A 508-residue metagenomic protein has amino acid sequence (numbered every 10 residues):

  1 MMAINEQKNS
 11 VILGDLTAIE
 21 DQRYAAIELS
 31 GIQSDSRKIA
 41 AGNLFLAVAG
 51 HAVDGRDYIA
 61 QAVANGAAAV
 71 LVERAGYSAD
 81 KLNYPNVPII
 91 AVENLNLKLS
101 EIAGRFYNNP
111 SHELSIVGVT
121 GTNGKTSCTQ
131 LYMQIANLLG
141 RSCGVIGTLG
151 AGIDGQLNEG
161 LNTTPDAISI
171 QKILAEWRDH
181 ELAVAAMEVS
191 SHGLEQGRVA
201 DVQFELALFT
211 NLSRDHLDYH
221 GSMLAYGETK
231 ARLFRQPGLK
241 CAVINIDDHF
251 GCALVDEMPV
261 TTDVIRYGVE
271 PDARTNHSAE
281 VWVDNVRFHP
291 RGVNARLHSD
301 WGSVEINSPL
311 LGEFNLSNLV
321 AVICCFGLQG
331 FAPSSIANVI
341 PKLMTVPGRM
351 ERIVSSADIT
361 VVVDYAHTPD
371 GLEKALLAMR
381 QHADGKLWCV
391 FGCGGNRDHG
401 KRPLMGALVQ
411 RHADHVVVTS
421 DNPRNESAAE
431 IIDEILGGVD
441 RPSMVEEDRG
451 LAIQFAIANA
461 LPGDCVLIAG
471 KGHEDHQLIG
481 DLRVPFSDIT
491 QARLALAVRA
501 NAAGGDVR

Functional and structural regions predicted by a protein language model:
M1-D21, E28, K38-L44, G50-A60 (+6 more regions): ATP-dependent carboxylate-amine ligase
L29-S34, A67-E73, A242-N245, D263-G268: Short, hydrophobic beta-strand segments that form beta-sheet elements in well-ordered domains
G42-V48, I89, V243: Short hydrophobic/aromatic-rich beta-strand motifs
D54-K81, N86-A91, L95-K98: Feature captures the catalytic cores and cofactor-binding loops of soluble hydro-lyases/lyases that act on carboxylate
V72-A75, V189, N211, I246 (+2 more regions): Short secondary-structure boundary segments
Y77-A79, G150-I153, G193-E195, H249-A253 (+4 more regions): Short, active-site-adjacent cap segments at secondary-structure transitions
S78-Y84, H180, E195, F204-V361 (+4 more regions): Acidic, Mg2+-coordinating active-site environments of NTP-dependent enzymes
L97-I246, F250-T262, V320, H382-A383 (+2 more regions): Phosphate-binding loop of NTP-binding sites
